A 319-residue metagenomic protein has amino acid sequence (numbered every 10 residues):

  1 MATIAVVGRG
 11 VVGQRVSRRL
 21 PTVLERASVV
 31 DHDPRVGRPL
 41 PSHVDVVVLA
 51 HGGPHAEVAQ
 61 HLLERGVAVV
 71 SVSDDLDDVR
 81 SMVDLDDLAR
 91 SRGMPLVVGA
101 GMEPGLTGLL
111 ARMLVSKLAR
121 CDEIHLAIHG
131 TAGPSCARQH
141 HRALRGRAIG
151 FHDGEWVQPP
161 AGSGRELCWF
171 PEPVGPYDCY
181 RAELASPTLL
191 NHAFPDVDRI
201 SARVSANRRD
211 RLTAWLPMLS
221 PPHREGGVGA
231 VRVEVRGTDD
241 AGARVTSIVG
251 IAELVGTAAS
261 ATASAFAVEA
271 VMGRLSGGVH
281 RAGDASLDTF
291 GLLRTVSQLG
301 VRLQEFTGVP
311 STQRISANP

Functional and structural regions predicted by a protein language model:
M1-I4: Extreme N-terminal starter segment of soluble prokaryotic enzymes
V7, S116-I248: Active-site-lining helix/loop region of Rossmann-like oxidoreductase modules
V12: Hydrophobic/small residue at the entry helix of a nucleotide-binding pocket
V23-G37: NAD(P)-binding Rossmann-fold cofactor-contacting core
V46-A50, V69-V70: N-terminal Rossmann-like NAD(P) cofactor-binding module of classical short-chain dehydrogenase/reductase
H61-R80: ADP-ribose/adenylate-binding Rossmann-like module
D74-L96: Rossmann-fold NAD(P)-binding glycine/threonine-rich loop
D210-P319: C-terminal active-site/capping subdomain that shapes the small-molecule cofactor and substrate pocket of enzyme
